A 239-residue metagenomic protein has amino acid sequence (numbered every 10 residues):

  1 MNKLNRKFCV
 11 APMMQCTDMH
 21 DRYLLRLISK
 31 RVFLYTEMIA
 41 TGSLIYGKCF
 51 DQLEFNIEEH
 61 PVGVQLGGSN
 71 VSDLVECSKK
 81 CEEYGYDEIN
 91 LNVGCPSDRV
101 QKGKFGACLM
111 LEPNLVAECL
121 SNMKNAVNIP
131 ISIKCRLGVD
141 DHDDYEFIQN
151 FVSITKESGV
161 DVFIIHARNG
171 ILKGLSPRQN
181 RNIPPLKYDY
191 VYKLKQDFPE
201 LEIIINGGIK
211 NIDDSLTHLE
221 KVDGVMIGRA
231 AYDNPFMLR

Functional and structural regions predicted by a protein language model:
M1-R239: Flavin-dependent oxidoreductase catalytic cores
